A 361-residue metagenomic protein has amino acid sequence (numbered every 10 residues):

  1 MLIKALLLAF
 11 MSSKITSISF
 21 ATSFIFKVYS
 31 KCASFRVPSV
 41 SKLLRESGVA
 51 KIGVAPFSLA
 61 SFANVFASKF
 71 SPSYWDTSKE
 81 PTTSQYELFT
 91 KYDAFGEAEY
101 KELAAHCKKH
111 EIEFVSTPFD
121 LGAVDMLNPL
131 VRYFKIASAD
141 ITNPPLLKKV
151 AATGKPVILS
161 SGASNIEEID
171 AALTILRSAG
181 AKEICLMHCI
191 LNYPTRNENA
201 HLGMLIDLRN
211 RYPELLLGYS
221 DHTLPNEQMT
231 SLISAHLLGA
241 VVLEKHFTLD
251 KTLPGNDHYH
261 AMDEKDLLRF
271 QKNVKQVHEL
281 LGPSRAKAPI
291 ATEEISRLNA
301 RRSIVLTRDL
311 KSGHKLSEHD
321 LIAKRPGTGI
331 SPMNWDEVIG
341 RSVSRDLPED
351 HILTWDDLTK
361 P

Functional and structural regions predicted by a protein language model:
M1-S47, P56-S61: Low-acidity, Ser/Thr- and Arg-rich intrinsically disordered low-complexity segments
R45, A55-P361: Catalytic cores and adjacent flexible loops of soluble metabolic enzymes that perform enolate/carbanion chemistry on
